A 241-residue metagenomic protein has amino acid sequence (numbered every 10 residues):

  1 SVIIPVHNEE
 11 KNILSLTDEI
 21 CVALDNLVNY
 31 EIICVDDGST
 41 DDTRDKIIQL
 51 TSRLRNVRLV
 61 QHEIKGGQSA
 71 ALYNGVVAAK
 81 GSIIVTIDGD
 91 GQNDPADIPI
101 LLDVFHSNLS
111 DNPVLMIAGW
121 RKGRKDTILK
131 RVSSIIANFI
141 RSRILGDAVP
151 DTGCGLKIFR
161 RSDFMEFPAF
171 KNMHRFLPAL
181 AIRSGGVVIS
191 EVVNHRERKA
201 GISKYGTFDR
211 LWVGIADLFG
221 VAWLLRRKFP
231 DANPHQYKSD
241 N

Functional and structural regions predicted by a protein language model:
S1-T127, S162, E166-F167, A179-R183 (+2 more regions): Structured catalytic core of nucleotide-sugar glycosyltransferases
L24, V149, Y205: Short clusters of hydrophobic/aromatic residues that line enzyme substrate/ligand-binding pockets
V76-A78, D103, S133-A137, G206-D209: Short, hinge-like loop/turn segments at secondary-structure boundaries
V77, K130, K157, H174-R175: Residues that recognize and position ribonucleotide moieties
H106-T152, K157-I158, D163-M165, F219: Short, flexible, basic/aromatic active-site loop/helix in glycosyltransferases
G146, K171-N241: Hydrophobic helical membrane-anchoring modules
